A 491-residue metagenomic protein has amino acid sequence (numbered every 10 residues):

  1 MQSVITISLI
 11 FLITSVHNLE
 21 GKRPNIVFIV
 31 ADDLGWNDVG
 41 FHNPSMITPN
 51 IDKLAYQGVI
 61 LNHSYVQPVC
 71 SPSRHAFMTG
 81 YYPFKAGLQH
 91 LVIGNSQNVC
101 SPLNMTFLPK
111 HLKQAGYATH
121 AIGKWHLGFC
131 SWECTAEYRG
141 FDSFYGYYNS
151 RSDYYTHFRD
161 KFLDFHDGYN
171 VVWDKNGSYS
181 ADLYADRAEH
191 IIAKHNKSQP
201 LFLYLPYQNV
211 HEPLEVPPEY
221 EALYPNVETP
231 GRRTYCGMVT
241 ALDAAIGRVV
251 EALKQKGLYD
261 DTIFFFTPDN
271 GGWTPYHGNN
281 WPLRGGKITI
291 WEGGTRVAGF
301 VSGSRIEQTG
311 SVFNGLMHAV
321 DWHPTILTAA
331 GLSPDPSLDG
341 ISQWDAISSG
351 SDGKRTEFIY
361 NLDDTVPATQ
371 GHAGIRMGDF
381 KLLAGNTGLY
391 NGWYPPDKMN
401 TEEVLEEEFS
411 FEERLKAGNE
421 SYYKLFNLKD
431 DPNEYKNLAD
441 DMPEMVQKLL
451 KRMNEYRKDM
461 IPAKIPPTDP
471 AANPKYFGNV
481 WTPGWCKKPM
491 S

Functional and structural regions predicted by a protein language model:
Q2-V4, S8, H17-K424, P432-K451 (+3 more regions): Formylglycine-dependent sulfatase
N473: Lumenal/periplasmic acceptor-binding loop at the mouth of the active site in multi-pass, GT-C-fold membrane enzymes
